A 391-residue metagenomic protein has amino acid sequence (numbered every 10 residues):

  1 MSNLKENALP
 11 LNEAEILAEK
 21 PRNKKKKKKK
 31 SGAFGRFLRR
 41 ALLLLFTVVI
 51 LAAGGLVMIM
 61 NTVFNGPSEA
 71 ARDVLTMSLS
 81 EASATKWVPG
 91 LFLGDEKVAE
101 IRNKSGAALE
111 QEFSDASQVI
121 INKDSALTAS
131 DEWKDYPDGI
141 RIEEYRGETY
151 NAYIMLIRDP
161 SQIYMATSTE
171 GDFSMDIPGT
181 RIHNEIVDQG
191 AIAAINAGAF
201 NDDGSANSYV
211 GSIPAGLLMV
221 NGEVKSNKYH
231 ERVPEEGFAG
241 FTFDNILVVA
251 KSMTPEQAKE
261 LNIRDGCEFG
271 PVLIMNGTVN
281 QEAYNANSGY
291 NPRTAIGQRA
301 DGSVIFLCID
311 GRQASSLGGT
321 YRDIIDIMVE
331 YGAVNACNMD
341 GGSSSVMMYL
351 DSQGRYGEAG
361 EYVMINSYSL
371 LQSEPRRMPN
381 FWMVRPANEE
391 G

Functional and structural regions predicted by a protein language model:
N3-H230: Zymogen propeptides
T149-I154, E235-E236, Y290-A295, P379: Short glycine-rich loop/turn motifs
L156, I192-N196, A239-G240, L247-V248 (+3 more regions): Structural recognition of the beta-strand scaffold that forms the well-ordered cores of secreted hydrolase catalytic
S161, N245-L247, G302: Structural signal for glycine-centered tight turns and loop->strand junctions in beta-sheet-rich domains
T169-S174, T254-Q257, I309-Q313: Short, solvent-exposed aromatic-acidic interface loops
H183-A206, I274-Q281, G332-S344: A short, charged
F200-N285: Active-site-adjacent helix-turn-beta-strand microarchitecture at beta-sheet edges that either contains or buttresses
S208-Y229, N280-V334, S344-G391: Conserved, well-ordered active-site substructure
